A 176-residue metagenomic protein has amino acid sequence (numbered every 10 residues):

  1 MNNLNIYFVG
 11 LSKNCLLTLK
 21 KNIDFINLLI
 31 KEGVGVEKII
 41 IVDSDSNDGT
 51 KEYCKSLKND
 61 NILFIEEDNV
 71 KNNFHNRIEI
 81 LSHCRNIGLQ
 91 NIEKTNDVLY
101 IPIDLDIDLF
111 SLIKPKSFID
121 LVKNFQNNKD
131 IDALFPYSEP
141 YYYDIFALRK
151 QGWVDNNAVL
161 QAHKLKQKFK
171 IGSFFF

Functional and structural regions predicted by a protein language model:
N5-Y7: Cell-envelope/extracellular polymer assembly enzymes that use nucleotide-activated donors
G10-L11, G35-D45, E67: Short beta-strand/loop segment that forms part of the nucleotide-sugar
C15-I30: Short, well-formed alpha-helical segments that are part of the catalytic scaffolds of diverse glycosyltransferases
C15-L16, V42-Y53, N69, L105-I107: A conserved acidic beta->alpha catalytic loop
K55-K94: Conserved donor nucleotide-binding strand/loop of the catalytic core
I92-V98, N128: Glycine-rich phosphate-binding loop signature in dinucleotide/nucleotide-binding domains
N96-L112: Short beta-strand-to-loop acidic/aromatic patch adjacent to the donor-nucleotide binding site
I107-F176: Conserved catalytic core of nucleotide-sugar-dependent glycosyltransferases
